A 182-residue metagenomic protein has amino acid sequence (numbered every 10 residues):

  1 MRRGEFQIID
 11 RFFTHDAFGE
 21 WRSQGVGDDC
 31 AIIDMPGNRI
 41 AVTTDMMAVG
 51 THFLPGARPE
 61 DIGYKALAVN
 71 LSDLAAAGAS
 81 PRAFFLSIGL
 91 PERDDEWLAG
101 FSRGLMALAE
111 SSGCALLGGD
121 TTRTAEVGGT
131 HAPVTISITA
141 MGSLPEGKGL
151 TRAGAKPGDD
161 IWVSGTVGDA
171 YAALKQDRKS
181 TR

Functional and structural regions predicted by a protein language model:
M1-R182: Helix-biased detector of long, well-ordered alpha-helical tracts
